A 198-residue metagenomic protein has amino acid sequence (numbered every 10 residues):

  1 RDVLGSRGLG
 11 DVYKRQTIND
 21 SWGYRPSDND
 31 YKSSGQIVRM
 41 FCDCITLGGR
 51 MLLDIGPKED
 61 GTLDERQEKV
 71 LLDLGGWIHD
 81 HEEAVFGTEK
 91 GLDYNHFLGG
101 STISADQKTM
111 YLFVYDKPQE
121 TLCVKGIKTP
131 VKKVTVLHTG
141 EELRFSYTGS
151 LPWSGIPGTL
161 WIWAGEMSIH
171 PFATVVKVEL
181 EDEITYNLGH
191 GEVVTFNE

Functional and structural regions predicted by a protein language model:
R1, S6-E198: Mature catalytic domains of secreted/periplasmic carbohydrate-active enzymes
